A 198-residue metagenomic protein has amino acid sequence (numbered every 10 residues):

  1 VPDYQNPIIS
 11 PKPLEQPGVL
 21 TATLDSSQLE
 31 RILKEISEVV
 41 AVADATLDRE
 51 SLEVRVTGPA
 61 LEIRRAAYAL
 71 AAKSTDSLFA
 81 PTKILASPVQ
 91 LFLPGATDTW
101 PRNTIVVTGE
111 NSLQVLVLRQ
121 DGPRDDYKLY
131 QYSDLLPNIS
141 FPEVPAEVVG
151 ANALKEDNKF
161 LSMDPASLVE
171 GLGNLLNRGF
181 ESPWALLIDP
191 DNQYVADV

Functional and structural regions predicted by a protein language model:
P2-V42, V54, P94, D98 (+2 more regions): Short, low-complexity N-terminal intrinsically disordered segments enriched in polar/charged residues
R49-V89, I188-V198: Short solvent-exposed beta->alpha transition segments
A71-V115: Surface-exposed, charged secondary-structure patches
